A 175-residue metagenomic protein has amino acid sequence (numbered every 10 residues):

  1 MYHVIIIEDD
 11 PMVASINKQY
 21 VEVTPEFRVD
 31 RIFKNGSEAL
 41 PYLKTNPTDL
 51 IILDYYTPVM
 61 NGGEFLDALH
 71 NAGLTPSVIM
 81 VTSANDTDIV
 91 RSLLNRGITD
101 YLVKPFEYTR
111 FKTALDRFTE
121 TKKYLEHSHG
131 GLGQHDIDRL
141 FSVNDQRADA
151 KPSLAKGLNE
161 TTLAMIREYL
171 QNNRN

Functional and structural regions predicted by a protein language model:
E8: Conserved acidic carboxylate
I32-L50: Acidic, metal-coordinating helix/loop segments flanking the phosphotransfer/catalytic sites of two-component signaling
N35, N61-E64: Acidic catalytic/metal-coordinating carboxylates
D54-Y55, T82: Active-site residues of response regulator receiver
G63-L74: Short amphipathic alpha-helix used as the core "switch/output" element in two-component signaling
F106-L115, G130-D136: C-terminal output helix
H135-N175: C-terminal output/effector regions of signal-responsive regulators
